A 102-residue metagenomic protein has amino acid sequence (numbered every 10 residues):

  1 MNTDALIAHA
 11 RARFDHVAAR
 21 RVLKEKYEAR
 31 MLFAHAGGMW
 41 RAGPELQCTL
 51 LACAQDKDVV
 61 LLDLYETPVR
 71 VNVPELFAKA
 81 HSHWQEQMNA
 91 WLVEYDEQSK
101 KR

Functional and structural regions predicted by a protein language model:
M1-R102: A preference for well-ordered globular domain cores that mediate specific macromolecular interactions or catalysis
